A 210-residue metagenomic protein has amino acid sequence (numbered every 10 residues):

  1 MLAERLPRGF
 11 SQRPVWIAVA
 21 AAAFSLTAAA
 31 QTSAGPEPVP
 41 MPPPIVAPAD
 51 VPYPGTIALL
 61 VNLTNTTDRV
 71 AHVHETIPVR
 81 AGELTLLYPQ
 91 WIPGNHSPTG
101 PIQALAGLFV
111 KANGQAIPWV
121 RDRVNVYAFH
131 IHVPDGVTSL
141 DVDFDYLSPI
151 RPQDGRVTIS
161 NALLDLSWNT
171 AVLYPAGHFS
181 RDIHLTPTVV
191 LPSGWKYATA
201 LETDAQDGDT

Functional and structural regions predicted by a protein language model:
M1-Q12: N-terminal secretory signal peptides that target proteins for export/translocation
P14-T27: Bacterial N-terminal signal peptides
A30-T66: N-terminal, polar/Ser/Thr-rich
P40, L87-I117, H184-K196: Solvent-exposed beta-hairpin/edge-strand motifs
N62-T64, G94-S160: A surface-exposed beta-strand-loop module
L63-N65, I77-A81, Q90-I92, Y146-I150 (+1 more regions): Beta-strand elements of well-folded, non-transmembrane domains
R69-V79, E83-L84, L108, P187: Short, well-ordered beta-strand segments enriched in hydrophobic/aromatic residues
D143-T210: Extended, low-hydrophobicity, Ser/Thr/Pro/Gly-biased non-transmembrane segments
